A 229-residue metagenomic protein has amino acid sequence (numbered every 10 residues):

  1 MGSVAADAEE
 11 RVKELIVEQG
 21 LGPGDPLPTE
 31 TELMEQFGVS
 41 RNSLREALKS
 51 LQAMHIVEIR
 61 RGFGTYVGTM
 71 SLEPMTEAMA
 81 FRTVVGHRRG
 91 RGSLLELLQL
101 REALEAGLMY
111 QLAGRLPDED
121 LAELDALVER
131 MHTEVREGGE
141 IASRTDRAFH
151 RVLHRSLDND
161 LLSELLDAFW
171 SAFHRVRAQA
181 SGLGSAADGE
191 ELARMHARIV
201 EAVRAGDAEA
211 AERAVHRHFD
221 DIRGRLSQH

Functional and structural regions predicted by a protein language model:
M1-A103: Short linear motifs at protein or domain termini
S3, E140, A187-E191: Short helix-capping and inter-helix turn/linker motifs at the boundaries of alpha-helical repeat units
L97-Q179, L192-R198, R213-D221: Conserved amphipathic alpha-helical segments that form helical-bundle/coiled-coil interaction surfaces
G182-L183: Flexible, surface-exposed loop regions and adjacent strand-edge segments of Gram-negative outer-membrane beta-barrel
D220-H229: Short arginine-rich
